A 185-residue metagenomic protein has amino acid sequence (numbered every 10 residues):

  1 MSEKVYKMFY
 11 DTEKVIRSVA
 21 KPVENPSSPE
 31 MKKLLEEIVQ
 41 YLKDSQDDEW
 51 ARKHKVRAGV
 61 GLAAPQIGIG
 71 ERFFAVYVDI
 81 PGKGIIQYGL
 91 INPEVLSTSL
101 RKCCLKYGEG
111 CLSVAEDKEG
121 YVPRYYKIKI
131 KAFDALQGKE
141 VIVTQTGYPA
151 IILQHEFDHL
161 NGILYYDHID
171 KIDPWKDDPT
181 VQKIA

Functional and structural regions predicted by a protein language model:
M1-A185: Positively charged
